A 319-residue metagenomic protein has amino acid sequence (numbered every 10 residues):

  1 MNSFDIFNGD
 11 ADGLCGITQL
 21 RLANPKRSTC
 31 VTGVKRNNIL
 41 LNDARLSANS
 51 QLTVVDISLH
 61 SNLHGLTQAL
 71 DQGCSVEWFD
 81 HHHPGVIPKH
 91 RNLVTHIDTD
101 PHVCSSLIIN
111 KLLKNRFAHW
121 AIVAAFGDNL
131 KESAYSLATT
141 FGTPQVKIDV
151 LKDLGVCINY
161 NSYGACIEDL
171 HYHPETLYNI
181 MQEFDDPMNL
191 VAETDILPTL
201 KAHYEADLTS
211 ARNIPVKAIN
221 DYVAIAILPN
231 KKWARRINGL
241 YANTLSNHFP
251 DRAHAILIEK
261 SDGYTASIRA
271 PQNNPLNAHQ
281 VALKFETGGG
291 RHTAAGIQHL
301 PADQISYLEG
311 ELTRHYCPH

Functional and structural regions predicted by a protein language model:
M1-G155, A226, K232, R236-A242 (+2 more regions): Replace "Mg2+/Mn2+-dependent" with "divalent metal-dependent
H96-T99, I180-A226: Oxyanion-binding "anion nests"
P101, A165-T176, I196-T199, H203: Short, contiguous, pocket-lining structural segments that sit at or immediately flank catalytic/ligand-binding sites
C104, Y172-N189, I227, P301: Short, solvent-exposed coil/turn linker segments
A134, A138-D185: Loop-centered beta-sheet repeat module
